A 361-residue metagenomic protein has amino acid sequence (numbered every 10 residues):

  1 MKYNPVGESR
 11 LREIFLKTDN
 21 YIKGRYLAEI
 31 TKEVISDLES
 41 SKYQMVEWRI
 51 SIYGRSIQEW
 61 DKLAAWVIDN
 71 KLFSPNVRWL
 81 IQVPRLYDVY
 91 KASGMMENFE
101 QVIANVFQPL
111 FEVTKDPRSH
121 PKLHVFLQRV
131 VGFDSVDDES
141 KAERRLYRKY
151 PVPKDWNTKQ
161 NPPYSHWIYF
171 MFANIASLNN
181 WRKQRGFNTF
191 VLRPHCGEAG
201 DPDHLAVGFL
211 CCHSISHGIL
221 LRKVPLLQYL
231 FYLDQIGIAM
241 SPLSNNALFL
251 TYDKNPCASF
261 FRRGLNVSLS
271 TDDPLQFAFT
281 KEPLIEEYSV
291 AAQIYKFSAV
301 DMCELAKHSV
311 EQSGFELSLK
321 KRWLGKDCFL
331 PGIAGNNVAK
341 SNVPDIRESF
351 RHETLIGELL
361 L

Functional and structural regions predicted by a protein language model:
M1-L361: Metal-cofactor-binding active-site regions of metalloenzymes
